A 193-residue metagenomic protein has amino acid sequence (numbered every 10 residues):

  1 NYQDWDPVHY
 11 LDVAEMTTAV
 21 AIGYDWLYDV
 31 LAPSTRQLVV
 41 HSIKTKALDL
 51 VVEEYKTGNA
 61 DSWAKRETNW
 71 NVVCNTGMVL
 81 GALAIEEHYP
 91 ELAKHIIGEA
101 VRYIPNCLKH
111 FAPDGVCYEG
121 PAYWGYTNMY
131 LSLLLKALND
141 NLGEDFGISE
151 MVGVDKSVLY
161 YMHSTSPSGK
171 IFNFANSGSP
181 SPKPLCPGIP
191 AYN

Functional and structural regions predicted by a protein language model:
N1-K170, S177-G178: Aromatic-lined, polymer-binding surfaces characteristic of secreted/periplasmic polysaccharide-degrading enzymes
P180-N193: Aromatic (Trp/Tyr) and acidic
